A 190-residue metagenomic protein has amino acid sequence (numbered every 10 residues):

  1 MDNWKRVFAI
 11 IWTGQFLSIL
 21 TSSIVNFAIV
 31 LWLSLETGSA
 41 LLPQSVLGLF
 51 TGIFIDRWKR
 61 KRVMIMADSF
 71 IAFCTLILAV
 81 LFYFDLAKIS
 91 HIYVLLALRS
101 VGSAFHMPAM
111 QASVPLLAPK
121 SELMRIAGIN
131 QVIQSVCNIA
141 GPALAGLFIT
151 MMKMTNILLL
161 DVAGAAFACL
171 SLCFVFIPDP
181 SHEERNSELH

Functional and structural regions predicted by a protein language model:
M1-F8, P178-H190: Juxtamembrane intracellular "pre-TM" segments in multi-pass secondary transporters
D2, R6, Y83-A87, S121-I126 (+1 more regions): Juxtamembrane/transmembrane-helix boundary motifs in multi-pass membrane proteins
V7-N26, A40-C74, H91-I149, L160-A165 (+1 more regions): Substrate-agnostic recognition of the 12-TM MFS/MFS-like secondary transporter fold
V30-S34, L147-M151: Helix-terminus/linker motif at the lipid-water interface of multi-pass membrane proteins
L33-L41: Short extramembrane helix-to-coil loop segments that connect adjacent transmembrane helices in Major
S69-L86: C-terminal ends and interior cores of transmembrane alpha-helices in multi-pass membrane transporters/permeases
I77-F82, R99, S171-L172: MFS-fold secondary transporters
F82-L86, K153, V175-D179: Short helix-capping/hinge motifs at transmembrane helix termini and TM-loop junctions
